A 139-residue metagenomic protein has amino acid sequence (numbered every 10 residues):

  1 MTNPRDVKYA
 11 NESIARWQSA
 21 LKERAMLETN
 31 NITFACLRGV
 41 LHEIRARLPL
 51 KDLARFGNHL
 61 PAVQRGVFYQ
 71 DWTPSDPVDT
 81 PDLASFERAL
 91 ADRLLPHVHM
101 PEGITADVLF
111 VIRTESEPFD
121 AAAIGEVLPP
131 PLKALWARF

Functional and structural regions predicted by a protein language model:
T2, D6-R47: The feature marks the first
T2, Y9, A25, R93-L94 (+2 more regions): Alpha-helical membrane-protein topology signature
R5, A106, V111, L128-P129 (+1 more regions): A domain-level signal for the structural core that forms small-molecule/cofactor-binding pockets and catalytic centers
L27-R38, R45-A54, P96-D107, R113-E126: Short, low-complexity cationic-aromatic patches
L48-T80, S116-F139: Extended intrinsically disordered, low-complexity coil regions enriched in Ser, Thr, Gly, Ala and often Pro
F68, T73-P118: Short, solvent-exposed interaction modules
